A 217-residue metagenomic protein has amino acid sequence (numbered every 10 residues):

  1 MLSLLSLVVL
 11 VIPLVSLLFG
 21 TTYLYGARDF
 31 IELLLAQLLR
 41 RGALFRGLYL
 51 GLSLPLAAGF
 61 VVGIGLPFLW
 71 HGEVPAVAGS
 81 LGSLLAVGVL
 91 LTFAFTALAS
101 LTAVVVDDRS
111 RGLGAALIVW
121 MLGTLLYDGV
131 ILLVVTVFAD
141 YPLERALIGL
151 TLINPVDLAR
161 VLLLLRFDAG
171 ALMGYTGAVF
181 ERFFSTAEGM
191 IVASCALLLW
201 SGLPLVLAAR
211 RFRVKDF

Functional and structural regions predicted by a protein language model:
M1-S6, V11, L50-A115: Secretory targeting signals
S3-A27: Long, hydrophobic alpha-helical segments
S16-G20, D29-F30, A97-L98, Y127-V130 (+2 more regions): Hydrophobic/aromatic residues in alpha-helical transmembrane segments
F19-T22, I64, F68, S100 (+2 more regions): Transmembrane alpha-helix boundary and packing residues in multipass membrane permease domains and related
T22-L54: Helix-loop-helix units of permease transmembrane domains in multi-pass membrane transporters, especially ABC
L98, T102-E144: Cytoplasmic juxtamembrane interface segments
Y127-R210: Terminal transmembrane helical anchor/hairpin motif
F212-F217: Short cytosolic juxtamembrane segments of multi-pass membrane proteins
